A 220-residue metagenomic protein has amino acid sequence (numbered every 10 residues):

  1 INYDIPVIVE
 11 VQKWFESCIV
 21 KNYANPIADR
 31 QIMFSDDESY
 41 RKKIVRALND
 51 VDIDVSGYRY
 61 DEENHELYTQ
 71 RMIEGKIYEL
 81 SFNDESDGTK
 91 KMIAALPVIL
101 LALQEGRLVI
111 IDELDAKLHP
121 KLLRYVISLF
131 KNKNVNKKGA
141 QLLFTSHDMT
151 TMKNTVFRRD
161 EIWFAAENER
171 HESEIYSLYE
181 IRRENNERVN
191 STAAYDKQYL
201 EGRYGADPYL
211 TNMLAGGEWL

Functional and structural regions predicted by a protein language model:
I1-A94, L100, Q104, Y195-Q198 (+1 more regions): Phosphate-coordinating catalytic segments in nucleotide- and nucleic-acid-processing enzymes
R71-I73, S128-L220: C-terminal lobe/lid and adjacent interdomain/linker elements of RecA-like ASCE P-loop ATPase modules
M92-I93, V98, L129, T145: Phosphate-binding glycine-rich loops of NTP-binding sites
L108-V109: Hydrophobic "anchor" residues on beta-strands that sit immediately upstream of conserved functional sites
D112-L114: Walker B catalytic acidic pair
A116-P120: Conserved D-loop-proximal element of ABC-family nucleotide-binding domains
K121-S128: Conserved D-loop/post-Walker B switch-helix segment of ABC ATPase nucleotide-binding domains
